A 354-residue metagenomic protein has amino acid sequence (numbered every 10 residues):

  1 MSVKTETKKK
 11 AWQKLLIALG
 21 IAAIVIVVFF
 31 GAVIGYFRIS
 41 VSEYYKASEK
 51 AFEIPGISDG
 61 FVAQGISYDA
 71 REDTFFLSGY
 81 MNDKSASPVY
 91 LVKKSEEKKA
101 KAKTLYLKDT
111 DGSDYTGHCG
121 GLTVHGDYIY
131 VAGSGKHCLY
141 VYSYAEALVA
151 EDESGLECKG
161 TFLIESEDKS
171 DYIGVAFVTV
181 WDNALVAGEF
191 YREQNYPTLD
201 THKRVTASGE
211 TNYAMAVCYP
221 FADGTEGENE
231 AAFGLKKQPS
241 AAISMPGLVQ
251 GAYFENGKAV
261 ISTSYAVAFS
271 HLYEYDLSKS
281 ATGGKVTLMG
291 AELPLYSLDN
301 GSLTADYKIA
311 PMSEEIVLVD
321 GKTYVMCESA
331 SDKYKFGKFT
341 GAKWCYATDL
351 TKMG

Functional and structural regions predicted by a protein language model:
A51-S87, G251: Beta-strand-rich domains and repeat architectures in extracellular enzymes and scaffolds, especially beta-propellers
I54-D59, Y106-D114, S166-S170, S240-M245 (+1 more regions): Surface loop/turn motifs at the tips and blade-to-blade linkers of beta-strand repeat domains
I57, V62, P88-D127: Blade-loop segments of beta-propeller domains
G60-V62, S85, H118, Y172-G174 (+2 more regions): Beta-rich catalytic cores
G65, G121, V175-F177, G251 (+1 more regions): Conserved beta-strand position repeated once per blade in WD40 beta-propeller domains
M81-S85, K136-L139, R192-Y196, A266-F269 (+1 more regions): Short glycine/acidic-enriched loop and turn motifs that connect beta-strands
A86-E96, L139-E157, D200-T225, S270-G290 (+1 more regions): Beta-propeller blade signature
S240-N300, D306, M312-E314, C327: Loop/turn-rich, solvent-exposed surfaces of beta-rich toroidal or solenoidal domains
